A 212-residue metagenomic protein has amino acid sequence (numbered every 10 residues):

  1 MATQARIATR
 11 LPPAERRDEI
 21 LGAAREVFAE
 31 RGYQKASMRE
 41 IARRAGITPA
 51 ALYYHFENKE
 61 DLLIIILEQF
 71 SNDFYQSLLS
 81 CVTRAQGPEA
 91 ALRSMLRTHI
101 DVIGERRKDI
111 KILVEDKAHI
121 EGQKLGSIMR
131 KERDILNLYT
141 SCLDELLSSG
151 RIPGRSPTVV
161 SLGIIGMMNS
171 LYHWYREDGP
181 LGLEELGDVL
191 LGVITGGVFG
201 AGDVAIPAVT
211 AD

Functional and structural regions predicted by a protein language model:
M1-E15, G22, E26, G202-D212: N-terminal intrinsically disordered/low-complexity leader segments
E19, A23, V27-D61, I65: Helix-turn-helix
E30-Q34, A85, R106, S149-G150: Short coil/turn segments at alpha/beta junctions that flank glycine-rich nucleotide-binding fingerprints
I65, L79-K108, S161-I164, P207-A211: Hydrophobic alpha-helical connector segments
Q69, S80, T98, K108-I112 (+2 more regions): Short, solvent-exposed amphipathic helices
N72-Y75, V102, Q123-S149, T158-L162 (+2 more regions): Amphipathic alpha-helical packing segments from all-alpha helical-bundle domains
G104-Q123, T140, H173, E177: Amphipathic alpha-helical segments used for helix-helix packing
